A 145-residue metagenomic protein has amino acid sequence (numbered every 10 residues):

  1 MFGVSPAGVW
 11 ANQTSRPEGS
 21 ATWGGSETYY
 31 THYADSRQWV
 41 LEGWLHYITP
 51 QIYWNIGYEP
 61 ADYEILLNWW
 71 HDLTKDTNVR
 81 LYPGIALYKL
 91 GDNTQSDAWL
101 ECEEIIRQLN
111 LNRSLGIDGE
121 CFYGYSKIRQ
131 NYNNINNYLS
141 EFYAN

Functional and structural regions predicted by a protein language model:
M1-H32, V79-L90: Aromatic-lined carbohydrate-recognition surfaces of secreted/lumenal glycan-active proteins
W10, Y53-W54, W70: Tryptophan-centric aromatic hotspots in well-structured domains and transmembrane helices
T14-P17, A61, T94-Q95: Short, well-ordered secondary-structure micro-motifs
P17-A21, Y63-I65, I135-Y138: Short low-complexity, flexible loop/linker segments enriched in glycine and/or proline with clustered acidic
S26-E27, G57-A61: A short glycine-/small-residue-rich loop at the edge of a beta-strand within enzyme catalytic domains
Y33-E59, D76-N145: Substrate-binding cleft of secreted/luminal carbohydrate-active enzymes
D62-N68, E103-E104: Charged helix-capping and loop-helix junction motifs
L67, H71-V79: Short, intrinsically disordered, low-complexity segments enriched in Ser/Thr and Pro
